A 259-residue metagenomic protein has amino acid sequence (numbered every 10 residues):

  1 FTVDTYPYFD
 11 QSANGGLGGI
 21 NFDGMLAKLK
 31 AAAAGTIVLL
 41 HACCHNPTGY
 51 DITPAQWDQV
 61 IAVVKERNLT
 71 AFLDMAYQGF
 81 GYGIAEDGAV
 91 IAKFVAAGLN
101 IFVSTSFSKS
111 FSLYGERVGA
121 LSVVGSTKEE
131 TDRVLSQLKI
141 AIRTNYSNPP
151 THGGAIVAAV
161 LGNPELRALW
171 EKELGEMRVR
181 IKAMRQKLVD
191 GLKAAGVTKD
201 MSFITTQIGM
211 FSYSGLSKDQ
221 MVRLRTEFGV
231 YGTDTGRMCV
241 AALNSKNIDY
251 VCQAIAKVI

Functional and structural regions predicted by a protein language model:
F1-T2: Substrate-binding/gating loop at the entrance of the active-site cleft, primarily in PLP-dependent aminotransferase-like
T5-P7, V38-C43, F72-M75, I204-T205 (+1 more regions): Short beta-strands and strand-loop turn motifs
N14-F80: Active-site phosphate-binding strand-loop segment of PLP-dependent enzymes
L26-A27, E129, D190-A194, L216-I259: PLP-dependent enzyme catalytic core of the Aspartate aminotransferase-like
D87-R133, Q137: Active-site PLP attachment segment
L135-G154, V160-V189: Structural signature of PLP-dependent enzymes
L169-E227: Conserved PLP-binding catalytic core of the aspartate aminotransferase-like
